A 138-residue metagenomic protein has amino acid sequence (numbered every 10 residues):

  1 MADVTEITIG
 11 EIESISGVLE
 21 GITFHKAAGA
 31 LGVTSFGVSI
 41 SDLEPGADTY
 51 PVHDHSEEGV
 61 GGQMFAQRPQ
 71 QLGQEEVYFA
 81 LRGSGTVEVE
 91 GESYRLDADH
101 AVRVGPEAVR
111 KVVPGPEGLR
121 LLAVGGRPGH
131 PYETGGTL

Functional and structural regions predicted by a protein language model:
M1-Y50, T134-L138: A short, N-terminal "cap"/entry segment at the start of jelly-roll beta-barrel domains of the cupin/DSBH fold
T34, E88-E92, G115: Short strand-coil-strand connectors
S35-G37, Q74, G118: A structure-centric signal for secondary-structure junctions around beta-strands
I40-P45, S56-V87: Short, conserved beta-strand element in jelly-roll/cupin
A47, V77, S84-T86, S93 (+2 more regions): Structural motif
G73, A80, G105-E107, G115: A short, compositionally biased micro-patch
E90-P106: Short acidic-glycine-tyrosine-enriched beta hairpin
K111-L138: Double-stranded beta-helix
